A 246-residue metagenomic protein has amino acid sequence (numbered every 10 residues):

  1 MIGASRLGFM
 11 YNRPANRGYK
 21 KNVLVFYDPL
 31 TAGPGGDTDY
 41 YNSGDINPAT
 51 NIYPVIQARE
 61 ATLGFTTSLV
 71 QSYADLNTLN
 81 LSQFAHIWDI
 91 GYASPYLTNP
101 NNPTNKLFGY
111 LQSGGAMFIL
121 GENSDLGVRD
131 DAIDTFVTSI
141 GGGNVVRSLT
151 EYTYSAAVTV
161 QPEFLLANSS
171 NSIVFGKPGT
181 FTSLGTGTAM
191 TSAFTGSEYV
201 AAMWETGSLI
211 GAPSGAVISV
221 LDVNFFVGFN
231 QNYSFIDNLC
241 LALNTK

Functional and structural regions predicted by a protein language model:
M1-N16, K246: Short, intrinsically disordered N-terminal pre-domain segments
N16-V25, L30-S43, H86, G143-N144 (+2 more regions): Extracellular ligand-binding/catalytic regions of CAZymes and related secreted enzymes and adhesion modules
L24-V25, D39-D134: Helical hinge/lid and interdomain linker segments adjacent to catalytic or ligand-binding clefts that mediate domain
P29, Y73-D75, N123, A193-G196 (+1 more regions): Short, solvent-exposed coil/turn elements at secondary-structure transition points
A32, A93-K177, S183: A glycine-rich, often tryptophan-bearing local segment used as a flexible ligand/cofactor-contacting loop or short
V55, F136-I140, N238, A242: Residues that form generic nucleotide/phosphate-binding pockets
S148-N230: Catalytic beta-strand/loop cores that center a nucleophilic Ser/Cys/Thr and support acyl-enzyme chemistry
